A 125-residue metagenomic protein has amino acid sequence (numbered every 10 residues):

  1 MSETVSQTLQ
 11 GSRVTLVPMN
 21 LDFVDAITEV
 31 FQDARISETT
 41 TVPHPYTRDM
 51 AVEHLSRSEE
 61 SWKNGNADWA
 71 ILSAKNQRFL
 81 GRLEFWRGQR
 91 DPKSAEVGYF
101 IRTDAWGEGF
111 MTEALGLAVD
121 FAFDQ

Functional and structural regions predicted by a protein language model:
M1-D104, F121, Q125: GNAT-family acyltransferases
A105, G109-A118: Conserved acetyl-CoA pyrophosphate-binding loop and the N-cap/start of the following alpha-helix in GNAT-like
